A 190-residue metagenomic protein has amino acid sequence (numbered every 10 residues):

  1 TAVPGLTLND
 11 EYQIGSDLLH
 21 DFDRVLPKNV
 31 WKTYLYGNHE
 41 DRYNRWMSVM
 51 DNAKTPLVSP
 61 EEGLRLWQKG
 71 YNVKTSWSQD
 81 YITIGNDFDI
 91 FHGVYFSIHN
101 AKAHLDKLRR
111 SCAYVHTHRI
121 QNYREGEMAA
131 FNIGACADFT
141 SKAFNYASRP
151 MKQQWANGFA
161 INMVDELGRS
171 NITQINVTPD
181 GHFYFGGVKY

Functional and structural regions predicted by a protein language model:
T1-Q68: Core catalytic region of metal-dependent phosphoesterases/phosphodiesterases, especially metallo-beta-lactamase-like
Y12, Y34-Y36, Y43, Y71 (+7 more regions): Sequence-level detector for tyrosine residue identity
P27-W31, M50-E127: Charged, low-complexity C-terminal accessory regions
W31-N38, T75-Q79, T173-V177: Acidic carboxylate-rich catalytic motifs and surrounding loops in phosphoryl-/glycosyl-chemistry enzymes
M47-V49, A103-D106, F144-Y146, F185-Y190: Surface-exposed beta-strand edges and their flanking turn/coil or helix-capping segments
L57-E62, T173-P179: Short, solvent-exposed coil/turn linker segments
D87-I175: Conserved beta-sheet core of the metallophosphoesterase superfamily
Q174-Y190: Polar, enzyme-active/binding microenvironments
